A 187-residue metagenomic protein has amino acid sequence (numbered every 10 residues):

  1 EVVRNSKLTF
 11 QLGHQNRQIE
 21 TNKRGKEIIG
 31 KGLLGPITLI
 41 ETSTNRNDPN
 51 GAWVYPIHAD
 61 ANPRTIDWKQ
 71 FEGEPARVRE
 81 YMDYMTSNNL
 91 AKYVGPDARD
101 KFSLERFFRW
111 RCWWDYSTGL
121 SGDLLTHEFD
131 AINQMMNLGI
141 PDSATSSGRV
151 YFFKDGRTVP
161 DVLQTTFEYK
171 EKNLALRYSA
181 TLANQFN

Functional and structural regions predicted by a protein language model:
E1-R17, G32: Beta-strand-loop-alpha-helix segment that lines the small-molecule cofactor/substrate pocket of alpha/beta enzymes
R4, I19-E27: Glycine-/Pro-rich loop/turn segments that contact NAD(P) or position catalytic residues in Rossmann-like domains
T9, I28-K31, K69, D115: Short glycine- and Lys/Arg-enriched binding-loop motifs that mark or flank ligand-binding interfaces
N16-I19, I29, I132: N-terminal Rossmann-like dinucleotide-binding module
K23-R24, P36, E41-N45, N50-N187: Contiguous beta-strand/loop segments that form the cofactor/metal-binding neighborhood of enzyme cores
